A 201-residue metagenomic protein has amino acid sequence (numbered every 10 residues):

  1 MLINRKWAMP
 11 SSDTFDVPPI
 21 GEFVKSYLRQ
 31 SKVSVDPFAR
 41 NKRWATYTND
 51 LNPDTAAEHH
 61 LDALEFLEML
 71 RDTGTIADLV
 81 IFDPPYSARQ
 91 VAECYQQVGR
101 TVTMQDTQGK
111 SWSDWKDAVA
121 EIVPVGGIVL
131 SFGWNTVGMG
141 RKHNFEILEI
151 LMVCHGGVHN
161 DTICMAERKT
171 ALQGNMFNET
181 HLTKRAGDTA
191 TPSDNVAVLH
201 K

Functional and structural regions predicted by a protein language model:
M1-K201: Class I S-adenosyl-L-methionine-dependent methyltransferase catalytic core
